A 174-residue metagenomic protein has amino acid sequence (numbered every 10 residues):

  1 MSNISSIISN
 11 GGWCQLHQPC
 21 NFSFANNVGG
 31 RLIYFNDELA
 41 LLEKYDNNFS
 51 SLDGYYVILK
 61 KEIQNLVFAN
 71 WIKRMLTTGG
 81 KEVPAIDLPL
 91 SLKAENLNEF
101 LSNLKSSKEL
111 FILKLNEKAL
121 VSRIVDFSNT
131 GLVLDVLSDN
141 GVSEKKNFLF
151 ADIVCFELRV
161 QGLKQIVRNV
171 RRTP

Functional and structural regions predicted by a protein language model:
M1-V28, L41-K118, S138-P174: Short glycine-rich, low-complexity segments
N26-I33, A119-D126: Short beta-strand-centered aromatic/proline hotspots
L39-L42, T130-D135: Short aromatic-glycine-enriched beta-strand elements
K114, D126-N129: Basic (Lys/Arg-enriched) interaction patch that binds polyanionic ligands
